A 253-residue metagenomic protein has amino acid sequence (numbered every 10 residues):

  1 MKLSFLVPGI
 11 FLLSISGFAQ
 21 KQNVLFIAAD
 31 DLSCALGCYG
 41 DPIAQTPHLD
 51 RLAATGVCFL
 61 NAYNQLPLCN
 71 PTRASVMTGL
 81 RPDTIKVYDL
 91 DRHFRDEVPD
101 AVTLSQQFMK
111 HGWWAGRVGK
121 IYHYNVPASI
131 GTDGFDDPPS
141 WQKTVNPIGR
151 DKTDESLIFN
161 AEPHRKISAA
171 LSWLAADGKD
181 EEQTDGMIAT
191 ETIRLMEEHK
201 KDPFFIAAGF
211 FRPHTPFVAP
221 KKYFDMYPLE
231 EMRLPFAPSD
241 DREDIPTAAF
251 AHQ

Functional and structural regions predicted by a protein language model:
K2-L3, G17-Q253: Formylglycine-dependent sulfatase
L3-I15: Sec-dependent N-terminal signal peptides
